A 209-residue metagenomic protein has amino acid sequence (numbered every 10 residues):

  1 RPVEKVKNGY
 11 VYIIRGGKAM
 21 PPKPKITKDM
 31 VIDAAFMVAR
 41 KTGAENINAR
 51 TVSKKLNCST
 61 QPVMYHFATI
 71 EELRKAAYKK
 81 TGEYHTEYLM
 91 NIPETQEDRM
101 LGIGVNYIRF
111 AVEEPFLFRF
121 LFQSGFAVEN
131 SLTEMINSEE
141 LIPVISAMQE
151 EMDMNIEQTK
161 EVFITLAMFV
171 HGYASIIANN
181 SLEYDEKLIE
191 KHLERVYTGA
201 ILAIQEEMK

Functional and structural regions predicted by a protein language model:
R1-I26, M208-K209: N-terminal intrinsically disordered/low-complexity leader segments
E4, T86, V128-D153, K160-I164 (+1 more regions): Amphipathic alpha-helical packing segments from all-alpha helical-bundle domains
M30, A34, V38-E72, A76: Helix-turn-helix
M30-M37, K41, E72-R109, S124 (+4 more regions): Alpha-helical structural segments
E97-F116, K160, I164-A167, T198: Amphipathic alpha-helical segments that line or abut small-molecule/effector binding pockets and mediate allosteric
R109, E113-M152, S175, N179-E183 (+1 more regions): Short secondary-structure transition hinges
